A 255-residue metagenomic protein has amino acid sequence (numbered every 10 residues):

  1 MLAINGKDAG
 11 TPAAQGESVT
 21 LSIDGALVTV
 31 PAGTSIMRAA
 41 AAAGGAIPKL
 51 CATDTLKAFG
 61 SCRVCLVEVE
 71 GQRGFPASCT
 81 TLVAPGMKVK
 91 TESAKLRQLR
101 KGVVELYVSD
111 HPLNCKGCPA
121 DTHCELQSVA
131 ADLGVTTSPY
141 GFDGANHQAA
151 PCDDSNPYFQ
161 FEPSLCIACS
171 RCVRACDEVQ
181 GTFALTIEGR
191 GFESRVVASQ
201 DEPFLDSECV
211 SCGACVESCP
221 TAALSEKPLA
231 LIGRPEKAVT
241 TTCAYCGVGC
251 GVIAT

Functional and structural regions predicted by a protein language model:
M1-E17: Intrinsic disorder at enzyme termini
L2-K7, R63-S211, E217-T242: Fe-S ferredoxin-like electron-transfer domains and their immediately adjacent linker/connector regions across
A9-G10, A46-T53, E226-I232: Active-site phosphate-binding and catalytic loops of NTP-dependent enzymes
V19, L27-P85, K95-L99: N-terminal cofactor/phosphate-binding cores enriched in small/glycine residues, especially glycine-rich loops such as
V19-L21, G251-T255: Active-site and channel-lining beta-strand-loop segments that bind or position nucleotide-derived/phosphorylated
D24: ABC transporter nucleotide-binding domain catalytic core, centered on the Walker B motif
L27, A184-T186, I253: Short, surface-exposed charged micro-motifs
D54, E188, T242-C246, I253-T255: Replace "in large, NTP-powered and nucleic-acid-processing enzymes" with "in large, NTP-powered factors and other
